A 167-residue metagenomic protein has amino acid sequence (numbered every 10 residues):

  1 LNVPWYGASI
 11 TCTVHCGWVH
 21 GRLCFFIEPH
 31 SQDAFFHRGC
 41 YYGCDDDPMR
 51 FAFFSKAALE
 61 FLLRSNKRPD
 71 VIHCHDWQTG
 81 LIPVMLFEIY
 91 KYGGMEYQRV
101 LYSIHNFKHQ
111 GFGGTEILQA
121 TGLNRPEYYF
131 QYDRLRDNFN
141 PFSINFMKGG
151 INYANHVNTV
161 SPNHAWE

Functional and structural regions predicted by a protein language model:
L1-E167: Catalytic cores of nucleotide-sugar-dependent glycosyltransferases that transfer UDP/GDP/TDP-activated
